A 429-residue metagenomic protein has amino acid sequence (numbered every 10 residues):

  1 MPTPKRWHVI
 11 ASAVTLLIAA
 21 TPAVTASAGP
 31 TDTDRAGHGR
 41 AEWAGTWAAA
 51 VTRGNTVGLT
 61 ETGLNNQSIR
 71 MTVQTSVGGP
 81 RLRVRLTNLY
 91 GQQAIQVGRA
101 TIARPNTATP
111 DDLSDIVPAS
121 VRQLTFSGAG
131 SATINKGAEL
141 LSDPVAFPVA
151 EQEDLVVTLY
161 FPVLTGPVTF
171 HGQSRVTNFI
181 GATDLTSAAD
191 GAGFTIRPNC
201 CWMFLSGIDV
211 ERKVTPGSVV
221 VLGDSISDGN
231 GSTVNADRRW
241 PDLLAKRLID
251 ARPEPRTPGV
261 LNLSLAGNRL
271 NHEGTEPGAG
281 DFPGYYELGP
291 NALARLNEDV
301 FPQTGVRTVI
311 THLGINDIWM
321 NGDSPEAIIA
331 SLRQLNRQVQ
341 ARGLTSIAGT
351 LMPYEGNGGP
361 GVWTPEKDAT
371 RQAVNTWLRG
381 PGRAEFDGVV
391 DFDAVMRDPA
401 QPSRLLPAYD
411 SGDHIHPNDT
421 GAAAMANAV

Functional and structural regions predicted by a protein language model:
P2-K5, A11-L222, D228-A236, P253-P255: N-terminal secretory targeting modules
W47, S68-M71, A94, A100-T109 (+6 more regions): Conserved SGNH/GDSL esterase-like catalytic core that processes O-acyl groups on lipids and polysaccharides
T87, Y160, L222-S225, N262-N268 (+3 more regions): Active-site-proximal beta-strand/loop segments in catalytic clefts of secreted hydrolases
A245, I249, Q340, R379-G382: Class I S-adenosyl-L-methionine
P277-D281, L293, W319, M352-V429: Catalytic His-Asp segment of secreted/periplasmic serine-dependent ester chemistry enzymes
R333-Q340: Surface-exposed amphipathic alpha-helices with a cationic face
